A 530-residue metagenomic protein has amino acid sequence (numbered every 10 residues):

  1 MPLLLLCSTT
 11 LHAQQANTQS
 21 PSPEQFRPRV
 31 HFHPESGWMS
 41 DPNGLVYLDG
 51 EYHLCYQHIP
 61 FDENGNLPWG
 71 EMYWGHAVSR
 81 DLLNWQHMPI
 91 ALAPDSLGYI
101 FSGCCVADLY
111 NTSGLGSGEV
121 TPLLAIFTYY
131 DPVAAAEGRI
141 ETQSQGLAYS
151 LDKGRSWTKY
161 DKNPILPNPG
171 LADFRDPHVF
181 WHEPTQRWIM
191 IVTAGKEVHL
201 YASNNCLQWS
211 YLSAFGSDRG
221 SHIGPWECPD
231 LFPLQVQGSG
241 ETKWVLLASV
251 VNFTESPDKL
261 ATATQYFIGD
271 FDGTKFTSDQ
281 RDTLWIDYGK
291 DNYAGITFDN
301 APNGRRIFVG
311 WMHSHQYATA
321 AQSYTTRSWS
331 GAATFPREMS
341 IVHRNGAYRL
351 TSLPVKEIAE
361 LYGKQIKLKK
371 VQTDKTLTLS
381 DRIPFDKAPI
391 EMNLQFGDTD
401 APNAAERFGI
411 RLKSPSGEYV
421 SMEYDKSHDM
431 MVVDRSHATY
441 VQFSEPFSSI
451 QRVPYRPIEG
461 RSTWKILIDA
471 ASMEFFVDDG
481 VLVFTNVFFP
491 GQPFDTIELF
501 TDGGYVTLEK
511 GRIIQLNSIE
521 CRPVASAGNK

Functional and structural regions predicted by a protein language model:
M1-Q19: Bacterial Sec-dependent N-terminal signal peptides
L6, H53, Y149, A202-N204 (+2 more regions): A general secondary-structure boundary signal
C7-S8, Q14, G103, M392-L394 (+1 more regions): Generic low-polarity alpha-helical segments
Q14-P177, W181-W226, Q235-Y288, N303 (+5 more regions): Beta-rich carbohydrate-recognition and catalytic domains
F232-P233, D299: Short glycine/serine- and small hydrophobic-enriched flexible loop segments
G238-S239, D270-K530: Beta-rich accessory regions
